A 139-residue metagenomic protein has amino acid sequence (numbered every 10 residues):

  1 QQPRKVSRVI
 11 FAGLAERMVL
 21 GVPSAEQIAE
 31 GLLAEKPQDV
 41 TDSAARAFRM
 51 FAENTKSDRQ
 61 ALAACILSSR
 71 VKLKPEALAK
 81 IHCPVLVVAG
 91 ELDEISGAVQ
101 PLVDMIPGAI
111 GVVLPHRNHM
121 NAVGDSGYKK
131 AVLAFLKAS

Functional and structural regions predicted by a protein language model:
Q1-K36: Flexible "cap/lid" loop of the alpha/beta hydrolase fold
L14, G90, H116: Cofactor-binding loop segments of dinucleotide-utilizing enzymes, especially the Rossmann-like FAD- and NAD(P)+-binding
Q27, A47, A61-A64, P101 (+1 more regions): Alpha-helical elements of Rossmann-like donor-binding domains used by nucleotide-donor carbohydrate transfer enzymes
R49-K74: Hydrophobic, aromatic-rich cap/lid helix
L78-H82, D104-I106: Short, conserved loop/helix-junction motifs that constitute active-site signature segments in enzyme catalytic cores
I81, V87-A89: Short beta-strand/loop motif that positions the catalytic acidic residue of the alpha/beta-hydrolase fold
E94-V99: Conserved alpha/beta-hydrolase "acid-adjacent" motif
I110-S139: Catalytic active-site module of serine/aspartate enzymes centered on a nucleophile-bearing elbow/loop
